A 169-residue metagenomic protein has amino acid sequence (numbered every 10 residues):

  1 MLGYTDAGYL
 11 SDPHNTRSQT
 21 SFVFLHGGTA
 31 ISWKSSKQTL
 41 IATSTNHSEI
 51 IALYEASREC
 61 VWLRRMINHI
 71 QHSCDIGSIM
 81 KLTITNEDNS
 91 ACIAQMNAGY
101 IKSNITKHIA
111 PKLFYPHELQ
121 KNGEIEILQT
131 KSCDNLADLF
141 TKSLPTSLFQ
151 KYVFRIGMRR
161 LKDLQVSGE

Functional and structural regions predicted by a protein language model:
M1-A7, I76-I79: Structured nucleic-acid-interacting core domains from mobile-element enzymes and related host factors, especially RNase
G3-N46: RNase H-like nuclease fold core
S36-E169: RNase H-like nuclease module associated with reverse transcription
